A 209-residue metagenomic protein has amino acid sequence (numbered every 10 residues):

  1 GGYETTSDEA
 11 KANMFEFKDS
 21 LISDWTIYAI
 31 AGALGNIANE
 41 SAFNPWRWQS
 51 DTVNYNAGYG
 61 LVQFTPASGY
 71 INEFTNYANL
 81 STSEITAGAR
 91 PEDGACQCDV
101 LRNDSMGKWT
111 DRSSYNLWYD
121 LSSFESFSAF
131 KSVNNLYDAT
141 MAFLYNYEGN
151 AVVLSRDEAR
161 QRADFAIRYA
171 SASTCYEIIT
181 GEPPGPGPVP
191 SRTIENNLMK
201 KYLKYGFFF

Functional and structural regions predicted by a protein language model:
G1-D24, A38-N135: Peptidoglycan-targeting cell-wall enzymes and recognition modules
W25-A31, I85, P184-G185: Short, surface-exposed acidic
I27-G35, N134-M141: Alpha-helical scaffolds flanking conserved acidic
I30, A95, Y137, A166 (+1 more regions): A generic "functional-site adjacency" signal
S123, A172, E195-N196: Short amphipathic alpha-helical segments that mediate assembly, nucleic-acid/protein binding, or membrane association
S128-V189: Active-site or metal-binding loop neighborhoods of secreted/extracellular toxin and effector enzymes
V189-F209: Enriched but not universal
